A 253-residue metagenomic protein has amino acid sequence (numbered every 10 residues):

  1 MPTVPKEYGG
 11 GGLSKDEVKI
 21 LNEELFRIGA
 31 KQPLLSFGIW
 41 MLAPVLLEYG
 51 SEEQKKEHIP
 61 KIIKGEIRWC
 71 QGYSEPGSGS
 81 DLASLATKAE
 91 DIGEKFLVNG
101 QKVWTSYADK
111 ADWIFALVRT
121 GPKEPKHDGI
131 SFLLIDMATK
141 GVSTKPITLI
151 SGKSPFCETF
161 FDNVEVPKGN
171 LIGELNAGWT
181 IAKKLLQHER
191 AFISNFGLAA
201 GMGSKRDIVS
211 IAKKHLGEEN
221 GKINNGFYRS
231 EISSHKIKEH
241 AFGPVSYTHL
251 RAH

Functional and structural regions predicted by a protein language model:
M1-K56, P60-G65, Y107-W113, E239: Internal helix-loop-helix
L21, S51, Q71, V98-G100 (+2 more regions): Buried hydrophobic positions in well-ordered alpha/beta secondary-structure cores of metabolic enzymes
L21-F26, L117-V118, L134-T139, N163-V166: Short Ser/Thr-interspersed hydrophobic loop/turn segments at strand-loop and sheet-helix junctions that line or gate
L35-S36, G77-S80, W104-Y107, P122-E124 (+1 more regions): Short Gly/Pro-enriched turn/cap motifs at secondary-structure boundaries
G65-Y73: A short, Trp-centered hydrophobic/proline-enriched beta-strand micro-motif
A86, K95, N99-K145: A short core secondary-structure module
G141-G243: Glycine-rich beta->alpha junctions and the first turn(s) of the following alpha-helix
T248-H253: Conserved small/polar residues in nucleotide/adenosyl-binding loops
